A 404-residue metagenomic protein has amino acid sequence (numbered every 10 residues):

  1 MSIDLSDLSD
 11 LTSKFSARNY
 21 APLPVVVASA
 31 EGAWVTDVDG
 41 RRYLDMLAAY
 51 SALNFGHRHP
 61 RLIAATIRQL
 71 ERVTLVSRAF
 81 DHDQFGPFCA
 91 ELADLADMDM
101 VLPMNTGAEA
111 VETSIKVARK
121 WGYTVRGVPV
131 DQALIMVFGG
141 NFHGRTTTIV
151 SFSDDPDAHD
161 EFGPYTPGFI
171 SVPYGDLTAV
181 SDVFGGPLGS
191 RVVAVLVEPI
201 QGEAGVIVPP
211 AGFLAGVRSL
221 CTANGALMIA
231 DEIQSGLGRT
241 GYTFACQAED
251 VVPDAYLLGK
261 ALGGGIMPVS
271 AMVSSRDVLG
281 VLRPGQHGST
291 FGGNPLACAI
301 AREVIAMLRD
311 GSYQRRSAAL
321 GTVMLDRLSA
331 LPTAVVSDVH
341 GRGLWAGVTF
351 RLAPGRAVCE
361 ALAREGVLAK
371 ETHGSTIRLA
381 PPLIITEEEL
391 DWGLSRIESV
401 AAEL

Functional and structural regions predicted by a protein language model:
M1-L404: Conserved N-terminal phosphate-binding loop of PLP-dependent enzymes in the Aspartate aminotransferase
